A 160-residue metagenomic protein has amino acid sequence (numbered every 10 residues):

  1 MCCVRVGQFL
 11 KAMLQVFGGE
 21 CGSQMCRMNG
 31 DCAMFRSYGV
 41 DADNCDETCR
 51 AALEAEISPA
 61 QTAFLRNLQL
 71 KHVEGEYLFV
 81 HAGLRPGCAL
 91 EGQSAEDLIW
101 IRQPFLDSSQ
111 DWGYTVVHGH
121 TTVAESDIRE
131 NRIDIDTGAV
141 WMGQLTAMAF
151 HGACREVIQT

Functional and structural regions predicted by a protein language model:
M1-M28: Core catalytic region of metal-dependent phosphoesterases/phosphodiesterases, especially metallo-beta-lactamase-like
M25-D134, G138-Q144, F150-T160: Acidic, His/Gly-enriched loop-helix segments that form or flank divalent-metal centers in metallo-dependent hydrolases
